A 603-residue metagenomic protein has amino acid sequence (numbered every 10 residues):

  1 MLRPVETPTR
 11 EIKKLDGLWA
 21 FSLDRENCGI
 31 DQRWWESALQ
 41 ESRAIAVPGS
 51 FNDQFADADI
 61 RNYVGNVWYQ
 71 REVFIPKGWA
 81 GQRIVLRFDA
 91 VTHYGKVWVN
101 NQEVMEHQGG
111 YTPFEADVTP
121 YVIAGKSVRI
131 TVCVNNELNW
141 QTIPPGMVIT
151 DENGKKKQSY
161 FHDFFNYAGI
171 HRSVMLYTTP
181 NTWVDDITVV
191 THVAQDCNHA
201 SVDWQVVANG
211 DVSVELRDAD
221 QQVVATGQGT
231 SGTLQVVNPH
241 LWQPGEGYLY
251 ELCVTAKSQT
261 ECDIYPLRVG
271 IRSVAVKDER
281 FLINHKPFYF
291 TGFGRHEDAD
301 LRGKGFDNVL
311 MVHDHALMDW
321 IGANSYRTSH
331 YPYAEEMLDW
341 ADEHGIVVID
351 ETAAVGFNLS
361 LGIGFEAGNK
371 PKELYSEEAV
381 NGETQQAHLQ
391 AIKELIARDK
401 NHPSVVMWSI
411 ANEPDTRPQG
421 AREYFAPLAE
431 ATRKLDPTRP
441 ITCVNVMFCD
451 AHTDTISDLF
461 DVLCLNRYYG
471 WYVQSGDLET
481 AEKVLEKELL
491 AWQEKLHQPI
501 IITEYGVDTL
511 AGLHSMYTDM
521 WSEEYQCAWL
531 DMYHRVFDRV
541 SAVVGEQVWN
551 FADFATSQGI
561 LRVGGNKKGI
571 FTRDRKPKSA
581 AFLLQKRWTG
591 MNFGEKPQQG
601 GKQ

Functional and structural regions predicted by a protein language model:
M1-V348, A391, A397, V406-M407 (+4 more regions): Secreted/periplasmic carbohydrate-active enzymes, especially glycoside hydrolases
V5-R33, G154, N166-G169, L176 (+4 more regions): Substrate-binding clefts and catalytic carboxylate motifs of secreted carbohydrate-active enzymes
H93-G95, L138-Q141, E297, A334-E336 (+6 more regions): Flexible loop/turn segments at secondary-structure boundaries
G146-G154, L338-V347, S360-S376, T384 (+1 more regions): Aromatic- and acidic-residue-enriched segments that line the glycan-binding/catalytic groove of carbohydrate-active
T291-H296, K304, E351-Q386, I392 (+3 more regions): Aromatic- and acidic-residue-enriched carbohydrate-binding clefts of CAZyme catalytic domains
K304, N308, E378-Q385, P418 (+3 more regions): Flexible, glycine- and charge-enriched loops at secondary-structure boundaries
G345-V347, A353, R439-P440, P499: Proline-centered loop/turn at the N-terminus of a beta-strand
Y375-Q385, V405, S409-A431, L435-D436: Active-site cleft segment of glycoside hydrolase catalytic domains centered on the general acid/base Glu
